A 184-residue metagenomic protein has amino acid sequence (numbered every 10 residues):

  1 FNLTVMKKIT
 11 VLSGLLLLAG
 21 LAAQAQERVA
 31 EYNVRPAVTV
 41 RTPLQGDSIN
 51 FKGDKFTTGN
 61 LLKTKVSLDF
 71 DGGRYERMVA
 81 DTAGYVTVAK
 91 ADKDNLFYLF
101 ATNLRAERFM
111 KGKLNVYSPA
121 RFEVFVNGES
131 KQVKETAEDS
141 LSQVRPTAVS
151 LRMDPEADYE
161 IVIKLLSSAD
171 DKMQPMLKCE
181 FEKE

Functional and structural regions predicted by a protein language model:
F1-E27: Bacterial Sec-dependent N-terminal signal peptides
Q26-A83, E160-E184: Accessory carbohydrate-binding/adhesion or oligomerization-edge regions at the termini of glycan-active proteins
N33, T39, N103-R105, N115 (+1 more regions): Generic structural detector for well-ordered beta-strands
V88-F97, E135-S142: Extracellular beta-rich ligand/substrate-recognition surface
D92-L104, T147: Short beta-strands within extracellular/lumenal beta-sheet-rich domains
F100-T102, G112-L114, V149, I161 (+1 more regions): Hydrophobic residues positioned within well-ordered beta-strands of beta-sheet architectures
A106, K111-F125, I161: Aromatic-lined ligand-binding clefts that engage carbohydrates, nucleic acids, or primary amines
V126-Q174: Beta-strand-rich ligand-recognition modules
